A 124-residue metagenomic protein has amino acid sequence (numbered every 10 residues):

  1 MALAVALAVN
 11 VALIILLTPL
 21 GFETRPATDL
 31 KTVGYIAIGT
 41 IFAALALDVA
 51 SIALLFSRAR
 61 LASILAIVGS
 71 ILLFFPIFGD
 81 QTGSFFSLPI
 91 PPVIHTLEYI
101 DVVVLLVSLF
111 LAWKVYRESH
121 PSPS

Functional and structural regions predicted by a protein language model:
M1-A46, L73-I77: Hydrophobic transmembrane helix segments
M1-L7, A59-I67: Membrane-interfacial loop-to-transmembrane alpha-helix junctions, especially the N-terminal start
A8, V68-I71, T96-Y99: Hydrophobic residues within alpha-helical transmembrane segments of multi-pass solute transporters/permease subunits
V11-I15, V49-I52, V102-W113: Hydrophobic core of alpha-helical transmembrane segments in multi-pass integral membrane proteins
D29-L30, T82-I94: A cytosolic-side transmembrane-helix exit/cap motif
A43, S63-T82, V103-L106: Hydrophobic alpha-helical membrane segments
D48-I64: Juxtamembrane helix-break-helix junctions at the cytosolic face of small multi-pass alpha-helical membrane proteins
L88-H120: Alpha-helical membrane-associated segments of multi-pass integral membrane proteins
